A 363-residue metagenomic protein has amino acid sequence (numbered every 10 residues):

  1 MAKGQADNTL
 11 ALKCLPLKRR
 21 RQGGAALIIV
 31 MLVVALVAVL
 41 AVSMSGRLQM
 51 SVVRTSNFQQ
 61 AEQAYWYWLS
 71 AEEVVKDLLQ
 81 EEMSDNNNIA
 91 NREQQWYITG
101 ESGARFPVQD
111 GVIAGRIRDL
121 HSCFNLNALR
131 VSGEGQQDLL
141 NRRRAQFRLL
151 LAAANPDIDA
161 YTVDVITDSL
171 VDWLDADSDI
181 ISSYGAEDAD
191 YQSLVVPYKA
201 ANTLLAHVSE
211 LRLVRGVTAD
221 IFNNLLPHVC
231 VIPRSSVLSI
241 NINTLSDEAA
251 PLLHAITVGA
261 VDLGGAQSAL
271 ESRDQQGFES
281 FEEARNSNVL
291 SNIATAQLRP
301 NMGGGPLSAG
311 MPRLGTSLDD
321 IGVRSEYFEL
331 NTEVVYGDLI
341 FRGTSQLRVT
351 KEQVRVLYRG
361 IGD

Functional and structural regions predicted by a protein language model:
K3-G4, N8, L12-L15, A25-D363: Compositionally biased linear targeting/interaction segments
Q22: Glycine-rich phosphate-binding loop
